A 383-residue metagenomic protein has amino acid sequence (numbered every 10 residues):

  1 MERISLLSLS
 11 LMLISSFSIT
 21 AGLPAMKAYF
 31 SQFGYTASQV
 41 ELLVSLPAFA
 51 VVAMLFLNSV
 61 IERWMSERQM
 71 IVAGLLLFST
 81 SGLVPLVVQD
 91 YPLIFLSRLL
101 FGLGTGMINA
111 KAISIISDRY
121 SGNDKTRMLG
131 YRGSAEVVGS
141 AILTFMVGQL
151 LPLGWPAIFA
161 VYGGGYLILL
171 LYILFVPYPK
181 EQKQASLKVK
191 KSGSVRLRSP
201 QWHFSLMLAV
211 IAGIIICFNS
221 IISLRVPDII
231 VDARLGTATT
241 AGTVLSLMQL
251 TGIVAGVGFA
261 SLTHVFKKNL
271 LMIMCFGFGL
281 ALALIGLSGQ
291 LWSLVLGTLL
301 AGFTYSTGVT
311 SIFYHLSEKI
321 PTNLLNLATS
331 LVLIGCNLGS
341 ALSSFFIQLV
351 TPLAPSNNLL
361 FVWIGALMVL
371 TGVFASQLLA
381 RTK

Functional and structural regions predicted by a protein language model:
T20, F204-S246, G252: Extracytoplasmic gate region of multi-pass secondary transporters
A53-Y91: Conserved MFS/SLC helix-loop-helix module at the cytosolic interface between two early adjacent transmembrane helices
M54-S66, A255-K267, T351: Helix-to-loop junctions at the C-terminal end of transmembrane segments in multipass secondary transporters
S81, P92-L100, W292-L300: Paired small-residue
Y91, L99-A135: Cytoplasmic helix-loop-helix junction between adjacent transmembrane helices in 12-TM secondary transporters
M107-Y120, T307-P321: Intracellular juxtamembrane helix-capping segments at the cytosolic ends of symmetry-related transmembrane helices
N123, Y131-P177, E181: Helix-loop-helix hairpin linking two adjacent transmembrane segments in secondary transporters
K319-P355: A late C-terminal transmembrane helix in Major Facilitator Superfamily
